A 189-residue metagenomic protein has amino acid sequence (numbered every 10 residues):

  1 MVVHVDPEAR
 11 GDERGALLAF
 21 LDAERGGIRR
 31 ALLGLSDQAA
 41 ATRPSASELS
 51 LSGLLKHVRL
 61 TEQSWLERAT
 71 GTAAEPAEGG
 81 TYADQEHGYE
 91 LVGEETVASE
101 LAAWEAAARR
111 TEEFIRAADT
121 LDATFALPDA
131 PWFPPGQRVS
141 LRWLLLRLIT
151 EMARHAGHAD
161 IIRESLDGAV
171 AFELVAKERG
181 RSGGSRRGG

Functional and structural regions predicted by a protein language model:
V2-E8, R14-L33, D37-H87, L127-G189: Short, contiguous alpha-helical
D12-L17, V97-L101: Active-site rim elements
H87-L127, V139-A153: Acidic/histidine-rich alpha-helical segments that form the ligand environment of transition-metal centers
